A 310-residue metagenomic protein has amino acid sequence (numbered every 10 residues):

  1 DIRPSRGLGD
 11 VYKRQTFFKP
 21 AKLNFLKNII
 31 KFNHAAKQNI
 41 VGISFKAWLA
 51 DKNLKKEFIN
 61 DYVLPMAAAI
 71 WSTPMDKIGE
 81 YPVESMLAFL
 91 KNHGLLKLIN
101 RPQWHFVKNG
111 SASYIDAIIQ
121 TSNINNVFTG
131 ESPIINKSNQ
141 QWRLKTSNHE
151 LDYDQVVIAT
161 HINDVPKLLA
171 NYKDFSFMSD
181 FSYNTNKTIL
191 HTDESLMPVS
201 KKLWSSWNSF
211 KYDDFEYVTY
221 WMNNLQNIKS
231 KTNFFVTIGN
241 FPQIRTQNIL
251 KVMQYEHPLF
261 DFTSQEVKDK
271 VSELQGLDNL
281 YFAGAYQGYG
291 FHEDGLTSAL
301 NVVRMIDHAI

Functional and structural regions predicted by a protein language model:
D1-Y12: Single conserved hydrophobic/aromatic residue that forms the stacking wall/gate of nucleotide- or nucleobase-binding
L8, S122-I124, Y153-D154: Short, well-ordered alpha-helix to beta-strand connector turns
F25-I134: Active-site/ligand-binding neighborhood in enzyme catalytic cores
N125-N126, R143, N279-Y281: Conserved beta-strand segments of alpha/beta enzyme cores
V127-T129, I158, F282: A structural signal for the hydrophobic beta-strands that form the central parallel beta-sheet of Rossmann-like
G130-S132, S147, A283: Conserved beta-strand termini and adjacent loop/short-helix elements that scaffold enzyme active sites in alpha/beta
I134-F260: Mid-domain catalytic core of redox enzymes that form a hydrophobic substrate pocket/lid adjacent to a catalytic redox
Q247-I310: C-terminal catalytic lobe of FAD-dependent flavoproteins
